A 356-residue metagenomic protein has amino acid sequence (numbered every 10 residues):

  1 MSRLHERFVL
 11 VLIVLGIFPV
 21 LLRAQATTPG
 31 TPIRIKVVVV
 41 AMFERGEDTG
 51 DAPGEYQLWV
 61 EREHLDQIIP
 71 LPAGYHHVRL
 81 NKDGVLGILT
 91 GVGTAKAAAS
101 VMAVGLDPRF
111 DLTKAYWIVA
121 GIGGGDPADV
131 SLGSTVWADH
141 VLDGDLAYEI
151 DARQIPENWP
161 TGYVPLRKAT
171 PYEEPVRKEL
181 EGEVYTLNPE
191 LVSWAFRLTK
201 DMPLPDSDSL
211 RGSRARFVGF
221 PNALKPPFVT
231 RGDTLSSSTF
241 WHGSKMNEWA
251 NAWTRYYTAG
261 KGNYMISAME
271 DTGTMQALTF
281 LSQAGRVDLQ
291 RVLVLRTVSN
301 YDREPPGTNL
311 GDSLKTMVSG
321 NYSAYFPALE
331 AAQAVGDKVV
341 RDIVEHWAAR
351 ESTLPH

Functional and structural regions predicted by a protein language model:
M1-V9: Bacterial N-terminal signal peptides that target proteins for export
L4, L21-L22: Leucine-biased recognition of intrinsically disordered, low-complexity hydrophobic segments
V9-V20: Bacterial N-terminal signal peptides
Q25-H356: Accessory terminal and edge-of-domain segments that mediate assembly/interaction and cofactor placement around
